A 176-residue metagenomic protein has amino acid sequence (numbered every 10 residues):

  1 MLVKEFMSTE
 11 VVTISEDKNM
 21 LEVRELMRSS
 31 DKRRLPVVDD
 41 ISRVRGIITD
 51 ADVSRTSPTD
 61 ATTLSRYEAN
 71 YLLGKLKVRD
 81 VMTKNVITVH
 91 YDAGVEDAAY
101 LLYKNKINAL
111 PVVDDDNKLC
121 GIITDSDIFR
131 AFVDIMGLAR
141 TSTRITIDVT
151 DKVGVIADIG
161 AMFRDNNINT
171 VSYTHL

Functional and structural regions predicted by a protein language model:
M1-E10, D50-I87, G94-Y103, D115 (+2 more regions): Tandem CBS (Bateman) regulatory domains
L2-P36, D40, V44-T49, S57: Basic, Lys/Arg-rich alpha-helical nucleic-acid-recognition elements, primarily the DNA-binding modules of transcription
E16-D17, V89-A93: Glycine-rich beta-to-alpha transition loops that act as phosphate-gripper elements at the mouths of alpha/beta enzyme
M27, L35-D52, L102, L110-S126: A glycine-centered beta-loop-beta connector
R33, N108, N169: Short acidic/polar active-site loop segments enriched in Thr and Asp
T174-H175: Conserved small/polar residues in nucleotide/adenosyl-binding loops
